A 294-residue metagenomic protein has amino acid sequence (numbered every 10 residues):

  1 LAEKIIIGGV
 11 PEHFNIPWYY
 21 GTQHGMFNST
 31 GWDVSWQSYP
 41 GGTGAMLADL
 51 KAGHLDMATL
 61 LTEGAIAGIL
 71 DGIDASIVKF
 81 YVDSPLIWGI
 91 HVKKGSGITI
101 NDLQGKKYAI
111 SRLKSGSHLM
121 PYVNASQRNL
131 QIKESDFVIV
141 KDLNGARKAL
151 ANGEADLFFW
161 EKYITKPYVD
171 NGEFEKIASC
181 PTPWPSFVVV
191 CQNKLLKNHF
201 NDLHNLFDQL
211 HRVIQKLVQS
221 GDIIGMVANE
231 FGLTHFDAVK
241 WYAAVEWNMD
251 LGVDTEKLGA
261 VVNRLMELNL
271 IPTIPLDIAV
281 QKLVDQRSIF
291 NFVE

Functional and structural regions predicted by a protein language model:
L1-K4, V293-E294: Short, low-complexity disordered leader/linker segments with a strong preference for bacterial N-terminal type II
E3-Q131, F137-V140, D156-K162, E175-T182: Short, glycine-/small- and polar/acidic-enriched structural segments that line small-molecule recognition paths
Q23, P121, T165, I223-I224 (+1 more regions): Generic structural marker for isolated residues within well-ordered, non-membrane alpha-helices of soluble domains
T62-E63, K162-Y163, N193, V253-D254: Short secondary-structure boundary segments
F137-N229: Pocket-lining segment of extracytoplasmic ligand-binding domains
K197-P272: Secondary-structure end/capping motifs
M266-E294: Conserved C-terminal helix/tail region of periplasmic/extracytoplasmic solute-binding proteins
